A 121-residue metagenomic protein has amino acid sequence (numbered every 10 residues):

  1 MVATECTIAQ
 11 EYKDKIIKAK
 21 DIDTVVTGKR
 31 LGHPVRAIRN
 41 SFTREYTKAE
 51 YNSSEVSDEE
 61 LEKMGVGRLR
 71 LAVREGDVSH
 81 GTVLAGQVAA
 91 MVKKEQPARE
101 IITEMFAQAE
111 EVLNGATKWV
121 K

Functional and structural regions predicted by a protein language model:
M1-K121: Conserved active-site-proximal phosphate/metal-binding subdomains
